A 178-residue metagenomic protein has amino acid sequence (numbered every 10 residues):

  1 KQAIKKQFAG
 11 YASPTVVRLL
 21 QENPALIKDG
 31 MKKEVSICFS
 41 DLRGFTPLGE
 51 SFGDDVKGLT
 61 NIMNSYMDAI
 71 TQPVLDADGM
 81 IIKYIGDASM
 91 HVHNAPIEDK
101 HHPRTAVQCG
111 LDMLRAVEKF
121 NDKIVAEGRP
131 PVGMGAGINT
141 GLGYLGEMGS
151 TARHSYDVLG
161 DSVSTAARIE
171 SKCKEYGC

Functional and structural regions predicted by a protein language model:
K1-K33, E50: Regulatory cytosolic signal-relay segments
A3, S65, S164: Short, conserved clusters of charged catalytic residues that mark active-site and nucleotide-handling motifs
L26-Q108: Catalytic NTP-binding/metal-coordinating core of nucleotidyl cyclase/transferase enzymes
S40, P73-T105, K119-V163, C173: Catalytic core of nucleotidyl cyclases, primarily class III adenylyl/guanylyl cyclases
M113: Serine endopeptidase catalytic core focused on the charge-relay Asp
E175-C178: Short, intrinsically disordered, charge-balanced linker/junction segments flanking boundaries in proteins
